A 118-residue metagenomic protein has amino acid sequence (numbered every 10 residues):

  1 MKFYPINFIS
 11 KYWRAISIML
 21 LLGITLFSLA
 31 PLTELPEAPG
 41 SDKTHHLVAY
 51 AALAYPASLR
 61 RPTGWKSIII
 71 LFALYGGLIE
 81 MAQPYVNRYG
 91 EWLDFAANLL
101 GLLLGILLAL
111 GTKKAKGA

Functional and structural regions predicted by a protein language model:
M1-Y55, F72: "…centered on the first transmembrane helix and the immediately adjacent amphipathic helix/loop
K11-A15, R61-I68, E91-W92: Membrane-helix interface segments
S17-S28, S67-P84, L99: Small-polar-interrupted transmembrane alpha-helices in polytopic inner-membrane proteins
A30-P31, P62, N87, K113: Short helix-capping/hinge motifs at transmembrane helix termini and TM-loop junctions
E37-K43, I79-L100: Interfacial helix-loop-helix junctions of multi-pass membrane proteins
A49-L53, G90-A109: Alpha-helical transmembrane segments that form the membrane-embedded catalytic/substrate-binding core of multi-pass
A57-P62, L107-K113: Structural signal for the C-terminal ends of transmembrane alpha-helices and the immediately following loop
K114-A118: Short, charged juxtamembrane terminal tails flanking transmembrane helices
